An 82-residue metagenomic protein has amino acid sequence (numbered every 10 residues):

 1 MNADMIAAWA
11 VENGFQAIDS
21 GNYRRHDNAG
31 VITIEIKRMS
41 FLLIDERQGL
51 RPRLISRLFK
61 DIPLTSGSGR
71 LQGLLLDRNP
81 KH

Functional and structural regions predicted by a protein language model:
M1, I34, L75-L76: Intrinsic low-complexity, intrinsically disordered segments enriched in polar/basic residues
M1-R24: Negatively charged, low-complexity tracts enriched in Asp/Glu with abundant Ser/Thr
A3, G14, A29, R38 (+2 more regions): N-terminal cationic leader/targeting segments used for protein routing and processing
A8, R47-H82: Mixed-charge, Lys/Arg-enriched low-complexity segments
V11, K37-M39, G67: Intrinsic disorder/low-complexity segments
E12, Q16, E35, E46-Q48 (+1 more regions): Glutamate identity and glutamate-enriched acidic tracts
H26-I62: Acidic, low-complexity, intrinsically disordered interaction modules
